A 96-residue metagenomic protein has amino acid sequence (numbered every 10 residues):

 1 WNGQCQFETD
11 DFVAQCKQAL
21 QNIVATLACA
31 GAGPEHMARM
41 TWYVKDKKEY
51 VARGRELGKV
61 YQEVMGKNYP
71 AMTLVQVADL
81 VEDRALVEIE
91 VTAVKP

Functional and structural regions predicted by a protein language model:
W1-P96: Short, polar/acidic, helix-capping and beta-turn segments at strand->helix junctions that line the mouths
